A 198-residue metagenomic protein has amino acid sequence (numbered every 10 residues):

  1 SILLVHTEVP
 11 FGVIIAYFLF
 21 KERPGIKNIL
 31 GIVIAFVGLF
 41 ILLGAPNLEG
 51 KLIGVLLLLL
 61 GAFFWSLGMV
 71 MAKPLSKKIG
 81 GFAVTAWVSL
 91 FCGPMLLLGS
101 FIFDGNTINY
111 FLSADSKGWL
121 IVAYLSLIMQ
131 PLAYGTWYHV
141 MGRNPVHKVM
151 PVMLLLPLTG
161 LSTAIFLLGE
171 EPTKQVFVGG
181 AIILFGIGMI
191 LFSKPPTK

Functional and structural regions predicted by a protein language model:
S1-E8, K51-F64, S116-L127, I183: Structural signature of hydrophobic alpha-helical transmembrane segments
S1-T7, M69-P94, S126-F166: Helix-helix packing/entry segments at the starts of transmembrane helices
L4-T7, K27-L30, I53, L60 (+3 more regions): Hydrophobic core positions of alpha-helical segments in small-molecule transporters and transporter systems
V9-I14, F40, F63-S66, L97 (+4 more regions): Hydrophobic/small/kink-forming positions within alpha-helical transmembrane segments of polytopic membrane proteins
I15, P24-G44, A62, L154 (+2 more regions): Hydrophobic transmembrane alpha-helices of multi-pass small-molecule transport proteins
F18, E22-R23, L127, P145 (+4 more regions): Conserved functional loop/turn residues at catalytic and ligand-binding sites
F18, R23-I29, N47-I53, K77-F82 (+4 more regions): Membrane-interface interhelical linkers
F40-P46, C92-I108, M129, L158-T173: Hydrophobic alpha-helical transmembrane segments in multi-pass integral membrane proteins
